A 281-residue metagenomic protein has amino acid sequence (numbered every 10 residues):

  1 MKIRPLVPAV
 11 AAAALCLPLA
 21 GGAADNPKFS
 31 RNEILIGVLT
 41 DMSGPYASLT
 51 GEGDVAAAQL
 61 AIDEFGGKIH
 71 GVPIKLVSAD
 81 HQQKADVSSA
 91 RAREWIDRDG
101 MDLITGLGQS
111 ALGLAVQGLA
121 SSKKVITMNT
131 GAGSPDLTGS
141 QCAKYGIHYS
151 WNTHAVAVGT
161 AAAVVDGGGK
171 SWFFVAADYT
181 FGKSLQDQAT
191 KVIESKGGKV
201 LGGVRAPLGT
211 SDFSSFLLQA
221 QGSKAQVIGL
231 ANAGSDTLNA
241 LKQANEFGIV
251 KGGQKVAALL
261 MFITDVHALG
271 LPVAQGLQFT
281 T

Functional and structural regions predicted by a protein language model:
M1-L35: Short, low-complexity disordered leader/linker segments with a strong preference for bacterial N-terminal type II
A24, F29, E33-L35, S48-D54 (+5 more regions): Beta-alpha junction/loop-to-helix N-cap segments that form part of ligand/metal-binding clefts
N32-G51, S171-V175: Short beta-strand segments enriched in small/hydrophobic residues
P45-A56, T180-S184: Glycine- and acidic-residue-enriched helix-capping/strand-helix junction motifs
F65-G71, S122-V125, I193-K199, E246-G253 (+1 more regions): Short helix-capping segments at alpha-helix termini
K75-A79, L201, Q278: General small-molecule cofactor/ligand-binding pocket signal
A90, P135-D136, A143-F247: Extracellular/periplasmic Venus flytrap/periplasmic-binding protein
A244-T281: Extracellular/periplasmic periplasmic-binding protein-like sensory domains
